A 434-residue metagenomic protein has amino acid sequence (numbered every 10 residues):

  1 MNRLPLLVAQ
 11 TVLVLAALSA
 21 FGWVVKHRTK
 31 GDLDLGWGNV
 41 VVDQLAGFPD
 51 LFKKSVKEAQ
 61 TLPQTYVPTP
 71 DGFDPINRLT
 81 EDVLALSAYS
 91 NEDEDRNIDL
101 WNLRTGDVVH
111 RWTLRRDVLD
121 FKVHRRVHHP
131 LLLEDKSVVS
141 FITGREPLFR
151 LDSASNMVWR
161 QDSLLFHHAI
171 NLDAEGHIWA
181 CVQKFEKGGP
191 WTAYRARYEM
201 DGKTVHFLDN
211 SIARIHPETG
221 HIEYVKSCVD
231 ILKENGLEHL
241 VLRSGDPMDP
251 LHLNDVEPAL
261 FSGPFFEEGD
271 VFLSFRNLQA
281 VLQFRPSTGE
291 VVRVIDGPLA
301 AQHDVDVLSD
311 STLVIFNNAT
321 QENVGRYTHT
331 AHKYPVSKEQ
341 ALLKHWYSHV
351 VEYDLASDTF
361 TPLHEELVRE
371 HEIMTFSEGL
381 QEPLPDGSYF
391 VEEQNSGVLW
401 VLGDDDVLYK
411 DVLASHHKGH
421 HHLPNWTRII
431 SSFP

Functional and structural regions predicted by a protein language model:
M1-P5: Positively charged n-region of N-terminal signal peptides that target proteins for export
L6-P434: Histidine-/acidic-rich catalytic cores in large beta-rich domains
